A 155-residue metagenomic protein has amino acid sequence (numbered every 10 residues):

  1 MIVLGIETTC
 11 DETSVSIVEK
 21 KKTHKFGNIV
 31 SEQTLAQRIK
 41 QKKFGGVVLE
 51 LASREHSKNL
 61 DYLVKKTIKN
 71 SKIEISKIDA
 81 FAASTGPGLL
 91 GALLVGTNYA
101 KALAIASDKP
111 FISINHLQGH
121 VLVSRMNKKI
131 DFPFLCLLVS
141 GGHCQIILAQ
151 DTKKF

Functional and structural regions predicted by a protein language model:
M1-F155: Short acidic/glycine-rich loops and adjacent helix/strand connectors that line catalytic pockets where negatively
